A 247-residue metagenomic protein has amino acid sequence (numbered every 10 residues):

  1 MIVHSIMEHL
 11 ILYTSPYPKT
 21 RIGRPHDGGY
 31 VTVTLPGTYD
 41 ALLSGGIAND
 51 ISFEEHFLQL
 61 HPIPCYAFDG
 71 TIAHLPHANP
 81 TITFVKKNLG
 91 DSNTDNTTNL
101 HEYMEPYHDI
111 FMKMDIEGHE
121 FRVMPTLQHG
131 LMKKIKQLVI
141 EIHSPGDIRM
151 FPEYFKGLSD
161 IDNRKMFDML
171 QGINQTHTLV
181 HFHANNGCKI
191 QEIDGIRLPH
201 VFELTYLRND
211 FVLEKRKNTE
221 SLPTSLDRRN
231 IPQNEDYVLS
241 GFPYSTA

Functional and structural regions predicted by a protein language model:
M1-A41, D50, H56, V85-K86 (+3 more regions): Rossmann-like AdoMet/SAM-dependent catalytic core
T38-Y39, P62, Y107-F111, K133-I135: A general structural motif
S44: Class I SAM-dependent methyltransferase core
N49, A67-L75: Short, polar loop motifs at secondary-structure junctions
F57-L58, A73-I82, G130-K133: Short loop/helix-cap segments at secondary-structure boundaries that form the rim of catalytic
I63-P64, N79-N88: Active-site regions of enzymes building and remodeling cell-envelope glycoconjugates
M112, K134-P145, R149: Conserved beta-strand signature within the Rossmann-like core of class I S-adenosyl-L-methionine
M114-H119: Switch II (G3) loop of P-loop NTPases
